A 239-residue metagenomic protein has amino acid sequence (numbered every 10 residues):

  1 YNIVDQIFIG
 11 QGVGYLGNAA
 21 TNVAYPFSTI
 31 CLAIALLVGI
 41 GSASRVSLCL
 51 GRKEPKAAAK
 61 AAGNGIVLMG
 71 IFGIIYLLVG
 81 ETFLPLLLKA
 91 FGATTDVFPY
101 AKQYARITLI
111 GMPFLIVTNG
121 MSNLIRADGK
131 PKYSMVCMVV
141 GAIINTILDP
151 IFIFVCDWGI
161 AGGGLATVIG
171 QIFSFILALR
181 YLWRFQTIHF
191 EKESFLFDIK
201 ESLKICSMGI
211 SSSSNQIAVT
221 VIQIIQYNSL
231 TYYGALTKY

Functional and structural regions predicted by a protein language model:
Y1-A19, L88-T95, I151-W158, T220-Y239: Helix-terminus/linker motif at the lipid-water interface of multi-pass membrane proteins
Y1-D5, I107, T118, G141 (+4 more regions): Transmembrane helical elements of multi-pass membrane transporters/channels
I7, Q11, S44, P85-L86 (+8 more regions): Transmembrane alpha-helix boundary and packing residues in multipass membrane permease domains and related
N18-L77, L115-S134, Y227, Y239: Small-residue-rich hydrophobic transmembrane alpha-helices
I30-A33, N145-P150, F175-L179: Hydrophobic transmembrane alpha-helices of multi-pass small-molecule transporters
V46-G111, V155-I210: Short alpha-helical transmembrane segments in multi-pass integral membrane proteins
K56, M69, L124-P150, A161 (+1 more regions): Alpha-helical transmembrane segments of multi-pass membrane transporters/permeases
A93-F98, A105-T108, M112-V139: Cytoplasmic helix-loop-helix junction between adjacent transmembrane helices in 12-TM secondary transporters
